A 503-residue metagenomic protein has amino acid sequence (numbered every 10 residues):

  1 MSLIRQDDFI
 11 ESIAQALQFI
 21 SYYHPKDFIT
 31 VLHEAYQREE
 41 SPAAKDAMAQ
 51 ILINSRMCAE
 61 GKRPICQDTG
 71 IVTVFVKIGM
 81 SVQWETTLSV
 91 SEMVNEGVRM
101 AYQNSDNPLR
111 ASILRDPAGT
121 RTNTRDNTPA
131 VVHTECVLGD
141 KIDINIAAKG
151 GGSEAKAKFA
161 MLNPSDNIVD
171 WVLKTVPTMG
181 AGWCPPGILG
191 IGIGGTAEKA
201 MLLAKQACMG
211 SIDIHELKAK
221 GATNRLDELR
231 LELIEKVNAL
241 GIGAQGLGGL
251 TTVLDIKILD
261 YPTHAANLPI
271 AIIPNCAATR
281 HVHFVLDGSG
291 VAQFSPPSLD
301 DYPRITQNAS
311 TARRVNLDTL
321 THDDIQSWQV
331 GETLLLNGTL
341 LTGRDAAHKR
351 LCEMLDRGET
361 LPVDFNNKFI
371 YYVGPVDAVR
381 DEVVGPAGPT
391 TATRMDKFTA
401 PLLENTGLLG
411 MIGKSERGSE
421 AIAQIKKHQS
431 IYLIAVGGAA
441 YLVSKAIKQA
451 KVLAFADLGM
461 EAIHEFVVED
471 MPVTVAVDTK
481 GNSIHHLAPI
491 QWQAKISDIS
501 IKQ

Functional and structural regions predicted by a protein language model:
M1-I191, T196-N308, E404: Non-transmembrane, aqueous-exposed alpha-helical and coiled segments at domain scale
L189-T196, N337-G338, G413, V436-G437: Glycine-rich beta-strand-to-loop/alpha-helix junction loops that act as flexible
C208, I212-G241, Q245-G248, T342-M471: Feature captures the catalytic cores and cofactor-binding loops of soluble hydro-lyases/lyases that act on carboxylate
G248-I256, T263-H264, A277, K445-Q503: C-terminal binding/interaction regions
S310-L320: Short, structured beta-strand/loop micro-motifs enriched in basic residues and often containing a Trp
D323-Q326, V363: Residue "hotspots" at secondary-structure boundaries inside conserved domains
I325-W328, L334: Short, well-ordered loop/turn sites that connect or cap secondary structure elements
T333, T339-G343, T479: Short, charged beta-turn/beta-strand-edge "cap" motif at the junction between a beta-strand and an adjacent loop
